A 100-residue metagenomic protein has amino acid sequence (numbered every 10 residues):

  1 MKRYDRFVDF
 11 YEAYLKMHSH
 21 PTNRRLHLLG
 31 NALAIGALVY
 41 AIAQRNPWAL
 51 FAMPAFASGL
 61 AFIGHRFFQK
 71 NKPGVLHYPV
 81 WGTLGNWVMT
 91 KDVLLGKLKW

Functional and structural regions predicted by a protein language model:
K2-Y14, K70-W100: Membrane-proximal soluble regions of multi-pass membrane proteins
V8-L28: Membrane interfacial helix-start motif at the N-side
N23-L26, W48-M53, W81: Alpha-helical transmembrane segments of integral membrane proteins
L26-Y40: Core segments of transmembrane alpha-helices that mediate helix-helix packing or line hydrophobic substrate/ligand
L38-A41, G64-H65, V93: Structural signal for membrane-spanning alpha-helices in multi-pass inner-membrane proteins, emphasizing helix cores
V39-L50: Helix-coil boundary and interhelical linker segments in multi-pass alpha-helical membrane proteins
A55-Q69: Transmembrane alpha-helical segments that form the membrane-embedded catalytic/substrate-channel core of multi-pass
